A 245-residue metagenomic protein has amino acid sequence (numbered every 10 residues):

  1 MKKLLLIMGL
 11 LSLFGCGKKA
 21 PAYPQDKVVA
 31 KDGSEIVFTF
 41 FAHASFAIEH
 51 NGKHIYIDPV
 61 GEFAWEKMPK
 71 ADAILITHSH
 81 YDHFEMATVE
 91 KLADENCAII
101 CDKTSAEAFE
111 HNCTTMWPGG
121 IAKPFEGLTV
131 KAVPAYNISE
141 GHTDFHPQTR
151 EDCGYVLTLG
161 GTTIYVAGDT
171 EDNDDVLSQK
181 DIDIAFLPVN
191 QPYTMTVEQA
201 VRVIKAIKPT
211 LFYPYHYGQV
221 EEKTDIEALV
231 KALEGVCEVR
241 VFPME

Functional and structural regions predicted by a protein language model:
M1-L4: Positively charged n-region of N-terminal signal peptides that target proteins for export
L13-G15: C-terminal motif of bacterial Sec signal peptides marking the signal peptidase cleavage site
K19-P69, T115-K180, P243-E245: Core dinuclear metal-dependent hydrolase active-site scaffold
G61-S105, K180-F186, K208: Active-site metal-binding motif and surrounding structural segment of the metallo-beta-lactamase
F63-W65, H80-F84, A106-F109, G120-K123 (+4 more regions): Active-site environment of divalent metal-dependent phosphoester hydrolases
A87-L92, A108, D175-S178, Q199-V203 (+1 more regions): A short acidic, amphipathic alpha-helical/loop segment
H111-E126, V201, K205-E245: Binuclear metal-ion centers of metallo-dependent hydrolases, dominated by the metallo-beta-lactamase
V156-I207, Y215-E221: Metallo-beta-lactamase
